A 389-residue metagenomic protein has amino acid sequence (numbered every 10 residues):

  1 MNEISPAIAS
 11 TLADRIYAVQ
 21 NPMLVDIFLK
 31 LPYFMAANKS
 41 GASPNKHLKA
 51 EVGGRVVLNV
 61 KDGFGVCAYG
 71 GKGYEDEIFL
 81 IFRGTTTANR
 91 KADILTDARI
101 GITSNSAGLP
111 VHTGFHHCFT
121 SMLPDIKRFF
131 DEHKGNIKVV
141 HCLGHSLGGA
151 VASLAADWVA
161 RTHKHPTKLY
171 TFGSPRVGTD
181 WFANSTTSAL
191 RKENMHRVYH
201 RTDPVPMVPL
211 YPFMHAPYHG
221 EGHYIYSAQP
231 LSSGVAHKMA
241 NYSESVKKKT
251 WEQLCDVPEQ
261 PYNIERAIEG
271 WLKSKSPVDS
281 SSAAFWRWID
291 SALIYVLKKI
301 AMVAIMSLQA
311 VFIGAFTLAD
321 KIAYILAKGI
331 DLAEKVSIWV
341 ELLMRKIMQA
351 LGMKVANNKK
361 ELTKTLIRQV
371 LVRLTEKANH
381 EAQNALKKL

Functional and structural regions predicted by a protein language model:
M1-K39: Charged, compositionally biased non-catalytic regions
R15, G70, R83, H200-R201: Structured loops at beta-to-helix junctions and adjacent beta-edge loops in soluble globular domains
N38-L143, A160-T167, A189-N194: A conserved cap/lid and substrate-binding interface adjacent to the catalytic center of lipid-processing enzymes
D76-E77, P124-V139, D157-L389: Serine hydrolase/lipase
T85-T87, G149, R176-V177: Short, solvent-exposed loop/turn segments at secondary-structure junctions
A88-R90, A152, D180, L210: Active-site-proximal flexible loops/turns
L123, A152-S153: Short, hydrophobic/amphipathic alpha-helical packing segments that form internal helix faces or helix-helix interfaces
L143-G148, A152: Gly/Ala-rich beta-loop-alpha elbow adjacent to hydrolase catalytic centers
